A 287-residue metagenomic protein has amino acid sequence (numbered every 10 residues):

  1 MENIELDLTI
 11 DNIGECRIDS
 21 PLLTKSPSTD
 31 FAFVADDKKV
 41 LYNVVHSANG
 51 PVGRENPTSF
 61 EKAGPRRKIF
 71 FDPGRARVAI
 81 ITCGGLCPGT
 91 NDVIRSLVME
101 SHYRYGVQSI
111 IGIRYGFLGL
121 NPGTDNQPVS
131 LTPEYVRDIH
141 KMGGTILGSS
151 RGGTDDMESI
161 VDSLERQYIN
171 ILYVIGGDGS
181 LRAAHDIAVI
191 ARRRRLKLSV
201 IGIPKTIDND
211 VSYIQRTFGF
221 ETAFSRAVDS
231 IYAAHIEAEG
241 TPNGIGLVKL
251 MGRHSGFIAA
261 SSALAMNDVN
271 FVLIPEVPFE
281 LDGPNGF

Functional and structural regions predicted by a protein language model:
M1-T24, F71-N121: N-terminal phosphate-binding or glycine-rich loops at protein starts, especially the Walker A/P-loop of NTPases
N3-N56: Helix-enriched interaction subdomains in cytosolic or periplasmic regions, typified by TIR/SEFIR signaling/NADase cores
D36-D72, G119-N170, F218-S225, D229-Y232: Glycine-rich oxoanion-binding loops at beta->alpha junctions
P73-I81, G119, D138-L147, K205-Q215 (+1 more regions): Gly-rich Lys/Arg/Thr-decorated short loops/hinges at beta-loop-alpha junctions or inter-strand turns that position
R77-C87, T145-G148, N170-G176, G202 (+1 more regions): Short glycine-rich or small-residue beta-strand-to-loop segments that form or flank ligand, phosphate, metal/Fe-S
C83-G85, G112-L118, R151-G152, G177-D178 (+2 more regions): Short, ordered loop/turn segments at secondary-structure junctions
C87-L97, L120-N121, T154-S159, D178-D186 (+3 more regions): Short glycine/serine/threonine-rich phosphate/pyrophosphate-binding segments that cradle anionic phosphate groups
Q108, S163, V174-G176, R182-I201 (+1 more regions): Accessory alpha-helical/coil subdomains and C-terminal extensions that flank or cap enzyme catalytic cores
